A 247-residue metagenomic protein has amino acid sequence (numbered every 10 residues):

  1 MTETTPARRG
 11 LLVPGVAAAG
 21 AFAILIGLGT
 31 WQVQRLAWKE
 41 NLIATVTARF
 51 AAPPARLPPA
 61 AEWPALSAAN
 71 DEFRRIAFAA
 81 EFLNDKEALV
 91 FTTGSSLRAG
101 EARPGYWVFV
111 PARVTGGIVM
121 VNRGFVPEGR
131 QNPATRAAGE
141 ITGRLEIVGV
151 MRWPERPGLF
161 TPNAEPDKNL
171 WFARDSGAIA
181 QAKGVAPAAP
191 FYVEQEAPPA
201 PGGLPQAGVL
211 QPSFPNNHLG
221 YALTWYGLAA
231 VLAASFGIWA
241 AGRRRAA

Functional and structural regions predicted by a protein language model:
T2-A247: Surface-exposed, charge/polar-rich loops and edge strands
